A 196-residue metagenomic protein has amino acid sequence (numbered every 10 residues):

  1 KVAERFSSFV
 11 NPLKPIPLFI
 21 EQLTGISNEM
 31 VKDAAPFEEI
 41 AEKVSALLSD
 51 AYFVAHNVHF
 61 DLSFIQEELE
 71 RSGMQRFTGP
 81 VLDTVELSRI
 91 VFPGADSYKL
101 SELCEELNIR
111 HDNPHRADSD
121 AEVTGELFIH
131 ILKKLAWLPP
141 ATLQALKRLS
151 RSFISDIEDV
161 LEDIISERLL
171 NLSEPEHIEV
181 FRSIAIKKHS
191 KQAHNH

Functional and structural regions predicted by a protein language model:
K1-T78, P93-H115: Conserved non-catalytic scaffold segment of RNase H-like nuclease domains
N57, D61, D83, D120: Acidic active-site catalytic centers that drive phospho-/nucleotidyl reactions and related ester hydrolyses
I65, L87, T124-F128: Buried hydrophobic packing segments
Q75-S88: Conserved beta-strand -> loop -> alpha-helix junction used to position metal-binding or nucleic-acid-contacting
F92, L107, I131-L135: Conserved NTP-handling cores and scaffolds of large molecular machines
R116-I131: Acidic, divalent-metal-coordinating active-site segment for phosphoryl/phosphodiester hydrolysis, typified by short
I129-H196: Acidic two-metal-ion nuclease catalytic site recognized across multiple nuclease folds, prominently DnaQ/RNase D-T
